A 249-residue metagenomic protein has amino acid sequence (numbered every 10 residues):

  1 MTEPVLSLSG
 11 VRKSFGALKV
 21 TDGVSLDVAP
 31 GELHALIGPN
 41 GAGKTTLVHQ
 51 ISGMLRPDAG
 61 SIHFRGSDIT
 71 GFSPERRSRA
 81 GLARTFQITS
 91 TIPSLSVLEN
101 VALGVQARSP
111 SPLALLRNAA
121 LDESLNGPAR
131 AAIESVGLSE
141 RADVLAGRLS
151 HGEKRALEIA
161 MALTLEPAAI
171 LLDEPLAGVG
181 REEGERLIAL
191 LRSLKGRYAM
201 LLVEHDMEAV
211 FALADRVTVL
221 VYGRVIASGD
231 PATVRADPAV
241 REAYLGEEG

Functional and structural regions predicted by a protein language model:
T2-G249: Glycine-rich phosphate-binding loops of nucleotide-dependent enzymes
